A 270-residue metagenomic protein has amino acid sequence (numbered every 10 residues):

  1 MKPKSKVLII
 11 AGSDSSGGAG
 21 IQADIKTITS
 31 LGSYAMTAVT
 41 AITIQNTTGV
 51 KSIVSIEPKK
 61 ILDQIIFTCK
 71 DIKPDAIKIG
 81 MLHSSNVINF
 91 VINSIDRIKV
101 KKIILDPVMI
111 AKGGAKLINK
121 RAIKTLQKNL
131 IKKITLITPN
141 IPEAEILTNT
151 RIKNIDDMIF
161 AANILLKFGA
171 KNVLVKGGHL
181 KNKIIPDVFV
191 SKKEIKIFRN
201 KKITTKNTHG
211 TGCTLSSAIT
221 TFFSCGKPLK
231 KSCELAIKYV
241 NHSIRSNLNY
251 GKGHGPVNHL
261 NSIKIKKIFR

Functional and structural regions predicted by a protein language model:
K2-I9, T29-K112, K116, K266: Conserved N-terminal subdomain of the carbohydrate kinase-like
K4, S55, K230-R270: Charged C-terminal helix
I10-S16, I195-H209: Short pre-catalytic strand/loop immediately N-terminal to key active-site residues, enriched for Gly-Thr
G17-S33: N-terminal basic/disordered segments at the start of proteins
Q22-I25, I146, T205-L229: Short, small-residue alpha-helix embedded
L31-M36, F222-A236: Phosphate-handling active-site elements
K120-I195: Conserved phosphate/ATP/ADP-binding segment of small-molecule kinases
